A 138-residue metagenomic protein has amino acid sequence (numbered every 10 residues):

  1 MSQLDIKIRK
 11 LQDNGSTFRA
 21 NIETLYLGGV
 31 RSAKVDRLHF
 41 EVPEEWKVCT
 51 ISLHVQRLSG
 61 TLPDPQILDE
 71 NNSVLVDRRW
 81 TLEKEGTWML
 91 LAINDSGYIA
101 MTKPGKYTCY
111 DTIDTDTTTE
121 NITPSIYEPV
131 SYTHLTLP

Functional and structural regions predicted by a protein language model:
M1-D116: N-terminal assembly/attachment segments of tailed bacteriophage virion structural proteins
T118-V130: Charged heptad-repeat coiled-coil "rod" segments that mediate homo-/hetero-oligomerization in large eukaryotic
T133-P138: Conserved small/polar residues in nucleotide/adenosyl-binding loops
